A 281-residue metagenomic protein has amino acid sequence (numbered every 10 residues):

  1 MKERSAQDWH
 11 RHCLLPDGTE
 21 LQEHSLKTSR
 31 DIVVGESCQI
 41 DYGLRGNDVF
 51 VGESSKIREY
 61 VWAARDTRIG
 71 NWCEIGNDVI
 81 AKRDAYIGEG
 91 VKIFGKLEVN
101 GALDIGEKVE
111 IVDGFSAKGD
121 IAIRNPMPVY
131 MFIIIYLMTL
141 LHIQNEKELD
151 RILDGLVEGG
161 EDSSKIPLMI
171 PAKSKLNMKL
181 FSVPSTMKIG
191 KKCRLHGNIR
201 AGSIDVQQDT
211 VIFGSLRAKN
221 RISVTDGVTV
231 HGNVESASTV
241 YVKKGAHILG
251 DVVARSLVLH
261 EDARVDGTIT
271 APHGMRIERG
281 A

Functional and structural regions predicted by a protein language model:
M1-I69, E74-I87, K92-A281: Intrinsically disordered, low-complexity terminal regions
